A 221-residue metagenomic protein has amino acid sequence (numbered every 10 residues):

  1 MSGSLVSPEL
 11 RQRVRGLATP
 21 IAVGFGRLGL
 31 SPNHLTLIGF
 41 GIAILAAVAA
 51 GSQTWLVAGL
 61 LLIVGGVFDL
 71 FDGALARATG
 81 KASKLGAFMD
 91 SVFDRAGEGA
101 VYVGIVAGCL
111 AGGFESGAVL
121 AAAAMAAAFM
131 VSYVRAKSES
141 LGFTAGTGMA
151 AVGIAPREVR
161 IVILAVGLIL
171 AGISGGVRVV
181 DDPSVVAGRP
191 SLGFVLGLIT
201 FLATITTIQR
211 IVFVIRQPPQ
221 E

Functional and structural regions predicted by a protein language model:
M1-L56, G66, V101-E221: Hydrophobic alpha-helical transmembrane segments
A49, L62-A74: Alpha-helical membrane segments and adjacent membrane-interface helices in multi-pass membrane proteins
L56, L60, G73-L120: Basic, amphipathic juxtamembrane/active-site segments that coordinate anionic phosphate or diphosphate groups
